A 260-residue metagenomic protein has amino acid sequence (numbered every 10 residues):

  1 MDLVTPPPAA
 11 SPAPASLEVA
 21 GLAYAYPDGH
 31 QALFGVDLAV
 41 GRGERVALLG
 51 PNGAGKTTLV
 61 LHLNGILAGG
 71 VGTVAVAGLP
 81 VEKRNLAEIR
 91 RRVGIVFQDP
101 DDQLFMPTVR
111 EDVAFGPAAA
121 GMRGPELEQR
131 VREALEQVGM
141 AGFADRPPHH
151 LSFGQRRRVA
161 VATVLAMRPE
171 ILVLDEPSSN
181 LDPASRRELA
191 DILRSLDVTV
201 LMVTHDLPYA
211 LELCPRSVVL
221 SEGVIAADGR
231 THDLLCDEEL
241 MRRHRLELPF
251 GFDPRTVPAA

Functional and structural regions predicted by a protein language model:
L49-P51: The feature captures the beta-strand-to-loop junction immediately N-terminal to the Walker
N64: Helix-to-loop junction immediately C-terminal to a conserved catalytic motif
G72-P80, I89: Conserved ABC transporter NBD signature motif
P125-F143: Conserved ABC ATPase "signature" region
P147-L151, Q155: Conserved ABC ATPase signature
T204-H205: H-loop/switch region of ABC-family ATPase nucleotide-binding domains
V224-E247: Conserved beta-strand-loop-alpha-helix hinge in the C-terminal portion of ABC ATPase nucleotide-binding domains
